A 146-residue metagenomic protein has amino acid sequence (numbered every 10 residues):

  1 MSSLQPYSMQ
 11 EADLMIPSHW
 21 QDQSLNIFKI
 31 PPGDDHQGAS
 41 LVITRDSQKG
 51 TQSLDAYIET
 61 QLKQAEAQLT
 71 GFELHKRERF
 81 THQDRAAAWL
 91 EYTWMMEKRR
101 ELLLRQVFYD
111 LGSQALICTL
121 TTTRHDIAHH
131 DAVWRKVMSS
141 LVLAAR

Functional and structural regions predicted by a protein language model:
S3-E59: Secretory pathway targeting signatures of secreted, lumenal, and periplasmic proteins
P6, S18-L25, E66-F80, L143: Short secondary-structure junctions
S18-Q21, I117-R146: Surface-exposed amphipathic alpha-helical segments
H19, H36, Q83, Y109-A115: Short, solvent-exposed coil/turn segments at beta-strand boundaries
S40-V42, L116-T119: Active-site-flanking beta-strand signature of metal-NTP-handling nucleotidyl enzymes and homologous cyclase-like
L62-L111: Signature of long, low-cysteine stretches enriched in small and polar/charged residues
